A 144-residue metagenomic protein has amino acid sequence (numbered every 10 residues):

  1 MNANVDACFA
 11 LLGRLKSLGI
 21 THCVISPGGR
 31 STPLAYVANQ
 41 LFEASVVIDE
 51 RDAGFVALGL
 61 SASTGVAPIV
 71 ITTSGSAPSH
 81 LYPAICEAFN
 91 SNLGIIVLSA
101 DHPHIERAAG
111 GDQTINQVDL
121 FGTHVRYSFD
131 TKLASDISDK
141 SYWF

Functional and structural regions predicted by a protein language model:
M1-F144: N-terminal alpha/beta PP-like core and its mobile active-site loop of ThDP/TPP-dependent enzymes
